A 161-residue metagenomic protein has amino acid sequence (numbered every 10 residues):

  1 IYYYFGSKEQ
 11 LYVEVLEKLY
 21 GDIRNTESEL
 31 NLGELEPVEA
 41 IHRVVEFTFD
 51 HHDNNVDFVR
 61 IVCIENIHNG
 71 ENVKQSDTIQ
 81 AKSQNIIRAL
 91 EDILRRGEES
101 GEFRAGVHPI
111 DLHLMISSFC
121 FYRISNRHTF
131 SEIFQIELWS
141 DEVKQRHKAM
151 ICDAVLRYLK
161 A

Functional and structural regions predicted by a protein language model:
I1-F5: Short hydrophobic/aromatic patch on the recognition helix
S7, G33-E36, N54-D57, E71 (+3 more regions): Alpha-helical structural elements of signaling/regulatory helical domains
Q10-G33, E39, R43-D50, I61 (+1 more regions): Alpha-helical structural segments
E39, T78-K82, E99-M115: All-alpha amphipathic helical-bundle segments outside canonical DNA-binding/catalytic cores that form hydrophobic
F47-N54, Q84-S100, M115-A161: C-terminal peripheral helix-coil segments that are non-catalytic and often amphipathic
N54-K74, R127-F134: Amphipathic alpha-helical segments used for helix-helix packing
E65-N69, V73, D77-I93: Internal catalytic or translocation cores that form aromatic/hydrophobic pockets or channels for amphipathic metabolites
